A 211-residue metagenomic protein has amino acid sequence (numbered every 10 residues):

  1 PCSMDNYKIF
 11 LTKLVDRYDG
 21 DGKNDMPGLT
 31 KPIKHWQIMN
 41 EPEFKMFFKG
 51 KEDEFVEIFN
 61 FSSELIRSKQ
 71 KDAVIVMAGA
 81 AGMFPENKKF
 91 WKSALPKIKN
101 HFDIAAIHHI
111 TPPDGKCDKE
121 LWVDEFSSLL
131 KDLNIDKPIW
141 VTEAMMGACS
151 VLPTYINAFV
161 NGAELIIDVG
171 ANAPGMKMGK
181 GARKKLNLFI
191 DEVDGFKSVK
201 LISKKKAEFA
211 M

Functional and structural regions predicted by a protein language model:
P1-D5, P42-G50: Surface-exposed, active-site-proximal loop segments in enzymatic domains
C2-V15: Glycine-rich anion/phosphate-binding loops
T12-D25, P32, K51-E164: Noncatalytic carbohydrate-binding groove/subsite architecture in carbohydrate-active enzymes
Q37-E43, G82-P85: Active-site-proximal loop/short-helix segments that contain or immediately flank catalytic acid/base residue(s)
M39-M46, H109-P113: Conserved radical SAM core fold
G147-M211: Aromatic- and carboxylate-lined catalytic core of secreted/periplasmic carbohydrate-active enzymes
